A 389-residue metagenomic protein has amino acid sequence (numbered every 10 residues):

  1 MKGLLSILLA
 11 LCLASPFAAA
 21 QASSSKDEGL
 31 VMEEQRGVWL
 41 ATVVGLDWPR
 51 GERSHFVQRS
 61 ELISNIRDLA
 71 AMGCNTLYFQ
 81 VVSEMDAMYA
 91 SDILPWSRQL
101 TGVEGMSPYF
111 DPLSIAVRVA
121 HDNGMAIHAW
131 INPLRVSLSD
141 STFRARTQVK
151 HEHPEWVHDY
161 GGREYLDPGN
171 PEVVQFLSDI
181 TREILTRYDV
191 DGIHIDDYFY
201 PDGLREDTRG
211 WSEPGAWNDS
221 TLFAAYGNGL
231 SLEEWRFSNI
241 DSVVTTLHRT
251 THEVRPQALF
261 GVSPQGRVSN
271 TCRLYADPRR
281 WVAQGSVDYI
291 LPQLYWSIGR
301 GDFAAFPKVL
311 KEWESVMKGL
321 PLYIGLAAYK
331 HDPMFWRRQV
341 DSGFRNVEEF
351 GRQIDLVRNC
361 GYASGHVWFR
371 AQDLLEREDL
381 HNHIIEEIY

Functional and structural regions predicted by a protein language model:
M32-E33, W39-S60, A129, L134-R187 (+1 more regions): Active-site-adjacent "subsite" loops/lids of carbohydrate-active enzymes
R36-L40, L77-F79, I127-A129, I193-I195 (+4 more regions): Hydrophobic faces of well-ordered beta-strands that scaffold small-molecule active sites in alpha/beta enzyme cores
G51-A70, V173-I184, N270-Q284, F306 (+1 more regions): Short, acidic/polar
R53-M72, Q99-N123, N239-V243: Aromatic- and glycine-enriched glycan-recognition loops and surfaces that form the carbohydrate-binding subsites
S60-A87, R187-D191, S286-Y289, Y362-A363: Catalytic domains of carbohydrate-active enzymes, especially glycoside hydrolases
M72-P108: Aromatic-lined carbohydrate-binding/catalytic grooves of carbohydrate-active enzymes
N75, F110, H153-R279, A283-Q284 (+1 more regions): Polysaccharide-binding and catalytic clefts of secreted carbohydrate-active enzymes
S286-F303, L310-Y389: Substrate-binding cleft of secreted/luminal carbohydrate-active enzymes
